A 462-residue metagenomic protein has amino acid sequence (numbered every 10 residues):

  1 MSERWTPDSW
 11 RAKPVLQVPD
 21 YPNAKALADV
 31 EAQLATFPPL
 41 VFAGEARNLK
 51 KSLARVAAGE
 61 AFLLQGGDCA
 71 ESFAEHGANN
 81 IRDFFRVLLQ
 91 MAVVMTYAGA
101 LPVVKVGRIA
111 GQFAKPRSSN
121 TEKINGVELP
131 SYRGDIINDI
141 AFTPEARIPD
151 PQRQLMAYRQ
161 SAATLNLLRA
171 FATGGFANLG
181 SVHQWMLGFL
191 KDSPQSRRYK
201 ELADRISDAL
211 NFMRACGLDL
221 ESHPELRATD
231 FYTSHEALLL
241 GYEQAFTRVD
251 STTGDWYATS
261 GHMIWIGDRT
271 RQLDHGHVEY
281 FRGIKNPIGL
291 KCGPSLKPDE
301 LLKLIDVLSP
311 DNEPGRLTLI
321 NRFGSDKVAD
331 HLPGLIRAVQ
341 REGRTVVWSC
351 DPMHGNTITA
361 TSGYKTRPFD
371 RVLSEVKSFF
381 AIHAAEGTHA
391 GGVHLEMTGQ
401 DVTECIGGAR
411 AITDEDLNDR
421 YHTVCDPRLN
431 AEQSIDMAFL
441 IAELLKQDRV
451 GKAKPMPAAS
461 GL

Functional and structural regions predicted by a protein language model:
M1-F62: N-terminal basic/disordered segments at the start of proteins
M1-R4, K452-L462: Basic/polar N-terminal segments that are highly enriched at the extreme N-terminus, encompassing both cleavable
N48-K50, D274-H277, L304, P333-L335: Glycine-rich, charged/polar anion/phosphate-binding loops that engage phosphate groups from diverse ligands
L53-V56, V94-T96, Y280-F281, I382-E386: A general structural signal for short secondary-structure junctions and capping/turn motifs
A58-E60, A100, N286, R344: Residues at beta-strand starts and edge strands
L64-C69, V106-I109, C350-M353, E396-T398: Short loop/turn segments at strand-loop or loop-helix junctions that form parts of catalytic or ligand-binding pockets
A70-E71, E75-G324, R367, G392-H394 (+1 more regions): Active-site-facing alpha/beta catalytic cores
L301-P310, R316-W348, H354-T403, P457-S460: Non-transmembrane, aqueous-exposed alpha-helical and coiled segments at domain scale
